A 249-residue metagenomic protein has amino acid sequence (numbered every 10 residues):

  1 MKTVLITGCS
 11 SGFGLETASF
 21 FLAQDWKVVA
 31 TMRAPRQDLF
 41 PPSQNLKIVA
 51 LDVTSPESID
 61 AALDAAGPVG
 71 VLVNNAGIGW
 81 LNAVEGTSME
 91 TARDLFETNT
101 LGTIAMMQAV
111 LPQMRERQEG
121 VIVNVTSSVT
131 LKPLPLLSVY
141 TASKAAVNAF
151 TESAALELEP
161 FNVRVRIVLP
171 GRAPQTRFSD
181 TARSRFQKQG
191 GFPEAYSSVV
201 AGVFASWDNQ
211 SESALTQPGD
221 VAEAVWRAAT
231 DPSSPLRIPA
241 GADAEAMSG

Functional and structural regions predicted by a protein language model:
S10, G14, A18: N-terminal Rossmann NAD(P)H-binding glycine-rich loop of SDR-like oxidoreductase domains
A50-A61, M89-E90: The beta1-alpha1 cofactor-binding region of Rossmann-like NAD(H)/NADP(H)-dependent oxidoreductases
A83-V84, T91-R93: Substrate-binding pocket helix/loop in short-chain dehydrogenase/reductase
M107, S143-A146: Active-site helix of classical SDR
M107-Q108, E152: A short, exposed helix-loop element centered on a Lys and neighboring polar residues
S127: Residue(s) in the substrate-gating loop at a strand-loop-helix junction that position the organic substrate next
P160-S234: SDR active-site lid
